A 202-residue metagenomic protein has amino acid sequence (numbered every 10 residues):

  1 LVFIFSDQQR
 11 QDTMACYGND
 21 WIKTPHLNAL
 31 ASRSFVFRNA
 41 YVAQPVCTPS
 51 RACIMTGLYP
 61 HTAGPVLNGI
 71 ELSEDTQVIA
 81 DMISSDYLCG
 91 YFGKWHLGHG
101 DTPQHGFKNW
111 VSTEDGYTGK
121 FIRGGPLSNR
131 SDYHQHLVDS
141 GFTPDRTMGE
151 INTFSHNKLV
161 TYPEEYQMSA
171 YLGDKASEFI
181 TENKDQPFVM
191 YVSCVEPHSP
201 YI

Functional and structural regions predicted by a protein language model:
L1-I202: Formylglycine-dependent sulfatase
